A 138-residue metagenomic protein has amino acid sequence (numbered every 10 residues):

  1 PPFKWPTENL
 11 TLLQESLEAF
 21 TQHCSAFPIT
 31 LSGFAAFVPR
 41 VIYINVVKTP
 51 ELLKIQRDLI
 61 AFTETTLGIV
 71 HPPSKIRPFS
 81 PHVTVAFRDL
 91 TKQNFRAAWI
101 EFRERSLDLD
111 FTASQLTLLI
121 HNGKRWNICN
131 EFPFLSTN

Functional and structural regions predicted by a protein language model:
P1-N138: Histidine-dependent nucleotide/RNA phosphoesterase domain, centered on the 2H-phosphoesterase fold with its duplicated
